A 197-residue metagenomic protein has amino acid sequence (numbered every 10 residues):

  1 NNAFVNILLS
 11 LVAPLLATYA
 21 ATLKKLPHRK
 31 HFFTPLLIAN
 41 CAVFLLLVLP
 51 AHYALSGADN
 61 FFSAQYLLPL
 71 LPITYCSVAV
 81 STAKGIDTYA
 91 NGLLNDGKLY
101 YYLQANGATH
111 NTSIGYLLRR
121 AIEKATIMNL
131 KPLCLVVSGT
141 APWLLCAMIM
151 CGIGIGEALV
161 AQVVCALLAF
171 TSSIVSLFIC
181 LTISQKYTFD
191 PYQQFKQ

Functional and structural regions predicted by a protein language model:
N1-Q65, P69: N-terminal transmembrane hairpin
A13, A17, A42-L47, C76 (+2 more regions): Alpha-helical transmembrane segments of multipass membrane proteins
P69-A83, D87: Faces of alpha-helical transmembrane segments in polytopic inner-membrane proteins
T88-A121: Short cytoplasmic-facing helical segments at TM-TM junctions of multi-pass membrane proteins
S113-A141: Transmembrane alpha-helices
S138-V160: Hydrophobic, glycine/alanine-rich multi-pass transmembrane helices and their short helix-loop junctions in large
G152-Q185: Hydrophobic alpha-helical transmembrane segments of polytopic membrane proteins
T188-Q197: Short cytosolic juxtamembrane segments of multi-pass membrane proteins
